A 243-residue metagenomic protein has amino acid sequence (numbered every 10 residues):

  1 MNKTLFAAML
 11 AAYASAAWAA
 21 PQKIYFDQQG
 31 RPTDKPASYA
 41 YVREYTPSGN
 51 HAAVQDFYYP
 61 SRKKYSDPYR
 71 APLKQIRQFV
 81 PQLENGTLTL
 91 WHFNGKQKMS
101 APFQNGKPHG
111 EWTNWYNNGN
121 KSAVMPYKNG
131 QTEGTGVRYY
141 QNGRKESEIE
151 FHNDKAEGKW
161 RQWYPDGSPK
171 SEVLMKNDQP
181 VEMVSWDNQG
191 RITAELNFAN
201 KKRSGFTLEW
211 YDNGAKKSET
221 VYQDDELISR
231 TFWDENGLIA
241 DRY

Functional and structural regions predicted by a protein language model:
M1-T4: Positively charged n-region of N-terminal signal peptides that target proteins for export
L10-A11: Short, linear, compositionally biased motifs with a strong N-terminal bias
W18-Y243: Glycine/tyrosine- and acidic-biased, solvent-exposed loop/turn segments at the edges of beta-strands
